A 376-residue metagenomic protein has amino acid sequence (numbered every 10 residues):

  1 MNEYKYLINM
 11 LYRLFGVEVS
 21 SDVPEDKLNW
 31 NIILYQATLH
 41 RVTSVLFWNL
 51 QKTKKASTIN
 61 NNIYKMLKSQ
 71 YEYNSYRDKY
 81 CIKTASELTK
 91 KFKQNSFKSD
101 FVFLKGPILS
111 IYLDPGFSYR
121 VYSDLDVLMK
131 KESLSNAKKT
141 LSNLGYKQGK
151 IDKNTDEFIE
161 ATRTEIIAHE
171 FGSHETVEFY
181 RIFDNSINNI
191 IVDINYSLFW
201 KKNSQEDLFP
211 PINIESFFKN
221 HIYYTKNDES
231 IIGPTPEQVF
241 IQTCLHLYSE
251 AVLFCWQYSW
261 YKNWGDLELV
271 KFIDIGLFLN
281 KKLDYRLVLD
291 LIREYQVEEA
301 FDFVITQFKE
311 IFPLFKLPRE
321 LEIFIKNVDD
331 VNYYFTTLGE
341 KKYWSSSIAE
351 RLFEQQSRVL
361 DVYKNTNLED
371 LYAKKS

Functional and structural regions predicted by a protein language model:
M1-S123, M129-S376: Conserved NTP-donor binding/palm subdomain of two-metal-ion nucleotidyltransferases/polymerases, i.e., the charged
